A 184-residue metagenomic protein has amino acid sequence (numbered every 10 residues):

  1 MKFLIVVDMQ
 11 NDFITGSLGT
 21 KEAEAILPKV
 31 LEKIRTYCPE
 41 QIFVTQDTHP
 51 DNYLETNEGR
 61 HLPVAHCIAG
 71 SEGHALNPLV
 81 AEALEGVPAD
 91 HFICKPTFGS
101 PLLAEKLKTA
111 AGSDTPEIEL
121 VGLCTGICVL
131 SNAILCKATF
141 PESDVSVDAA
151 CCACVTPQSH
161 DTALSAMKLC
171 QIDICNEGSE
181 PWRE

Functional and structural regions predicted by a protein language model:
M1-F92, S113, S146, V155 (+4 more regions): Active-site acidic carboxylates
V30-I34, C128-F140: Histidine-anchored nucleotide/phosphate-binding helix
T45-T48, P96, L123, A150: Active-site-proximal beta-strand/loop segments in catalytic clefts of secreted hydrolases
D51, G99, I127, C154: Flexible, glycine-rich phosphate/dinucleotide-binding loops and adjacent beta-alpha linkers at cofactor/substrate
L54-T56, L103-K106, S131-N132, Q158-S159: Short, well-ordered secondary-structure micro-motifs
L84, L107, A111, T139-F140: Active-site catalytic pocket residues across diverse enzymes, especially alpha/beta-hydrolases
C94-K95, G99-G112: Alpha-helical scaffold elements lining the catalytic groove of polysaccharide deacetylases
E119-G126, S143-P157, E177: A short glycine-rich beta-strand->turn/loop micro-motif centered on a GG-aromatic cluster
